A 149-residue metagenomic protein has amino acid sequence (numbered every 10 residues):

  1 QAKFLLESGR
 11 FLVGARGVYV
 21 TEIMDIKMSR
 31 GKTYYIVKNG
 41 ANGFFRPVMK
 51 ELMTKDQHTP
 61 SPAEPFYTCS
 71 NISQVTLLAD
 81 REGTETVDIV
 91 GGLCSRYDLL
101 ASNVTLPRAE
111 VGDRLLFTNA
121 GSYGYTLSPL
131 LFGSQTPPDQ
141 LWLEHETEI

Functional and structural regions predicted by a protein language model:
A2-I149: Charged (often Lys/Glu-rich) extended helix/loop segments that serve as interaction or gating elements
